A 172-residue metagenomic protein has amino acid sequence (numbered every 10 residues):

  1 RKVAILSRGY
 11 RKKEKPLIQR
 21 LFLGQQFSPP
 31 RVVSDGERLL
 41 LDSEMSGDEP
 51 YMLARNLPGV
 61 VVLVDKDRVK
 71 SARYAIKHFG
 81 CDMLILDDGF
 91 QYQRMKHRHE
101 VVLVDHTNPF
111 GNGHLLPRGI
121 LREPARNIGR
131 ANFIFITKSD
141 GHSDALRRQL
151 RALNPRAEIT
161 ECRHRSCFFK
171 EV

Functional and structural regions predicted by a protein language model:
R1-I5: A conserved segment at the C-terminal end of the G1
Y10-N154, E161, F168: Phosphate/Mg2+-binding loops and adjacent switch elements in nucleotide/diphosphate-handling enzyme cores
S166-V172: Acidic anion/phosphate-binding donor-loop and adjacent secondary structure in glycosyltransferase catalytic cores
